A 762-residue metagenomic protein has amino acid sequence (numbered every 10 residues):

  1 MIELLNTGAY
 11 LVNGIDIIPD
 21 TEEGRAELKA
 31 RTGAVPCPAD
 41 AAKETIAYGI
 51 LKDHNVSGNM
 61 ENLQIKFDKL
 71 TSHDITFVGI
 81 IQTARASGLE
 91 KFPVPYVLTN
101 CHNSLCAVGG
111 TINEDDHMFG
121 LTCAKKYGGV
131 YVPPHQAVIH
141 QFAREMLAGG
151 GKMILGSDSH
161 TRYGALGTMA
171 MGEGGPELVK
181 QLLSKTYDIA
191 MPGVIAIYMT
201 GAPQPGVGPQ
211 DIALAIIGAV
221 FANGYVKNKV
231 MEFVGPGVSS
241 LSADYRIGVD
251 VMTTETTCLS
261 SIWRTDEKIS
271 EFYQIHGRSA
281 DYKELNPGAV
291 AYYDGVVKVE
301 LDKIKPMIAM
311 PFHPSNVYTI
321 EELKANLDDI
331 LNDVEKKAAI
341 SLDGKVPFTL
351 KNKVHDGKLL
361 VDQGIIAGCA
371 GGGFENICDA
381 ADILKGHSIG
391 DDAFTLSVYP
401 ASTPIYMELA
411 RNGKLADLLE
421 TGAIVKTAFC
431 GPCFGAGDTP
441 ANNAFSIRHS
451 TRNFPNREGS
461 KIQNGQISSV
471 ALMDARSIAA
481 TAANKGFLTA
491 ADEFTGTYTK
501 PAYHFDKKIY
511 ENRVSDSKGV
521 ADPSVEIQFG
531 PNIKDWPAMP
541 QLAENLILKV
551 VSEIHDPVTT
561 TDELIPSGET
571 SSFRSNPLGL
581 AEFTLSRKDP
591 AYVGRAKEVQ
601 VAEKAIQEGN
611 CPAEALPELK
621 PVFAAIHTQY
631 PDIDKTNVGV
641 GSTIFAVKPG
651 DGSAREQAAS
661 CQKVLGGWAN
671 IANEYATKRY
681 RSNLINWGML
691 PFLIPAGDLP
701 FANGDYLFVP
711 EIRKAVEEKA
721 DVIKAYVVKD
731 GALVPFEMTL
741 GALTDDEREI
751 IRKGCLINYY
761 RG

Functional and structural regions predicted by a protein language model:
M1-G762: Fe-S-dependent hydro-lyases/dehydratases of central metabolism
